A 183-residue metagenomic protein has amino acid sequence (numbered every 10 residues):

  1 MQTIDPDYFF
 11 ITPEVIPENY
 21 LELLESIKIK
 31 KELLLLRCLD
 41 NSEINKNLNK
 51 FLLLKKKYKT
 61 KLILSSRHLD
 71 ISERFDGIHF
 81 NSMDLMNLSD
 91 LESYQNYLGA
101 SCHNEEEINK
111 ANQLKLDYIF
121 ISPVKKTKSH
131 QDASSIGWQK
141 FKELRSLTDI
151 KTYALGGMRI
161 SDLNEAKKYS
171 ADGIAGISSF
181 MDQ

Functional and structural regions predicted by a protein language model:
Q2, E18-N19, I29-L91: N-terminal active-site wall of soluble small-molecule enzyme domains
P6-T12, L34-L36, L62-L64, D76-F80 (+4 more regions): Hydrophobic faces of well-ordered beta-strands that scaffold small-molecule active sites in alpha/beta enzyme cores
F10, I78, S82-L91, F120-D132 (+1 more regions): Glycine-rich phosphate-binding active-site loops on the catalytic face of alpha/beta enzymes
F10, L34, I71, A111 (+4 more regions): Conserved, mostly hydrophobic/aromatic
P13-K28, R67-L69, N104-K110, R159-N164: Short, acidic/polar
I29-K30, E73-R74, L114, L147 (+1 more regions): Structural motif
N49-I63, L85, S93-N104, D132-G157: Alpha-helix-loop-beta-strand connector modules within alpha/beta enzyme cores
Y97-K128: Internal catalytic-core helix/loop-beta-alpha segment that presents or stabilizes conserved functional determinants
